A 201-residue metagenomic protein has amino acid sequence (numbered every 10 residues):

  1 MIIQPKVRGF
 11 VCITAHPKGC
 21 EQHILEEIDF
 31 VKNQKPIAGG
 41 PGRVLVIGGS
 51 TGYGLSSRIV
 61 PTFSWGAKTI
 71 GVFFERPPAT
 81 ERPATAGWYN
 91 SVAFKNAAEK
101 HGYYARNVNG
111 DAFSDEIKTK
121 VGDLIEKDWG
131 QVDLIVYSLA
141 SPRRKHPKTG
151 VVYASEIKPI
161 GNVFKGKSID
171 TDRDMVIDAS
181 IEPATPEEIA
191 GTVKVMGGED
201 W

Functional and structural regions predicted by a protein language model:
M1-P36, P186-I189: Class I SAM-dependent methyltransferase Rossmann-like catalytic core, especially the SAM/SAH-binding loop
K35-F74: Canonical Rossmann dinucleotide-binding motif of NAD(H)/NADP(H)-dependent dehydrogenases/reductases, specifically
G48-L55, F113-D115, A140-R144, G197: Gly/Ser/Thr-rich loops at beta-strand to alpha-helix junctions that form or flank small-molecule/cofactor-binding
G66-A105, D111: Glycine-rich phosphate-binding loop and adjoining beta1-alpha1-beta2 segment of Rossmann-like nucleotide-binding folds
Y103-R106, K120-K148: A glycine-rich helix->loop->beta "capping" turn within Rossmann-like NAD(P)(H)-dependent oxidoreductase domains
N109-V121, G198-W201: The beta1-alpha1 cofactor-binding region of Rossmann-like NAD(H)/NADP(H)-dependent oxidoreductases
G110, S138-V152, P159-I177: Conserved NAD(P)H cofactor-binding loop of Rossmann-fold oxidoreductase domains
T185-G197: Surface-exposed cleft-lining segments at the edges of enzyme active sites
